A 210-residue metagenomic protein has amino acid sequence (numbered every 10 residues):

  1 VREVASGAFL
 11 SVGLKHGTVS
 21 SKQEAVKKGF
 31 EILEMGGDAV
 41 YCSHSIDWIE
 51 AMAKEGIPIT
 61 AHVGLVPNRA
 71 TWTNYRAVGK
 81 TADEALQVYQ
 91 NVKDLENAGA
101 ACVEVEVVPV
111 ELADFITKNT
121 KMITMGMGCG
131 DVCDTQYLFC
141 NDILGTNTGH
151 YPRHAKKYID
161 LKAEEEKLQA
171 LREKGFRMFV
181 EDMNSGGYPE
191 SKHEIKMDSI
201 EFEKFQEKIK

Functional and structural regions predicted by a protein language model:
V1-K210: Alpha/beta enzyme core
